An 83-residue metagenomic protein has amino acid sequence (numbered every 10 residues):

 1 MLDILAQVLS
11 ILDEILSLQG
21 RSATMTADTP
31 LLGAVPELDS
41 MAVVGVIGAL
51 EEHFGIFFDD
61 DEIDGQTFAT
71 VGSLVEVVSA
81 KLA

Functional and structural regions predicted by a protein language model:
M1-T24, E76-A83: Thiotemplate assembly-line natural product biosynthesis machinery
Q7-S10, G45, A69, S73: Amphipathic alpha-helical interaction segments
D28-V35: N-terminal helix-turn-helix DNA-binding core of bacterial DNA-binding proteins
A42-T67: Phosphopantetheinylated carrier protein domains
D61-D64, F68-K81: C-terminal structural segments of small proteins and small subunits
